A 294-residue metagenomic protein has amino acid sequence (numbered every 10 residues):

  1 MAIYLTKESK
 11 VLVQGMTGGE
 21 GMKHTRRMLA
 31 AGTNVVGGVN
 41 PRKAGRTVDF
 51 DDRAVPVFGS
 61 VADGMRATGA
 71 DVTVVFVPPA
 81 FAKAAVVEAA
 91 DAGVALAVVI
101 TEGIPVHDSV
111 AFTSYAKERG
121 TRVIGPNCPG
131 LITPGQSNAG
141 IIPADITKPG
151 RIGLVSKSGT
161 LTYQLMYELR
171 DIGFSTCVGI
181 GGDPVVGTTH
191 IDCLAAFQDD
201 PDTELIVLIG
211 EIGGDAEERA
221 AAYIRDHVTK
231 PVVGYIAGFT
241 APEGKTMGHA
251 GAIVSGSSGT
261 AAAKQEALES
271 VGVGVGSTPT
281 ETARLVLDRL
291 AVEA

Functional and structural regions predicted by a protein language model:
M1-A294: Catalytic-core regions of core metabolic enzymes, especially those transforming organic acids/acyl-group intermediates
